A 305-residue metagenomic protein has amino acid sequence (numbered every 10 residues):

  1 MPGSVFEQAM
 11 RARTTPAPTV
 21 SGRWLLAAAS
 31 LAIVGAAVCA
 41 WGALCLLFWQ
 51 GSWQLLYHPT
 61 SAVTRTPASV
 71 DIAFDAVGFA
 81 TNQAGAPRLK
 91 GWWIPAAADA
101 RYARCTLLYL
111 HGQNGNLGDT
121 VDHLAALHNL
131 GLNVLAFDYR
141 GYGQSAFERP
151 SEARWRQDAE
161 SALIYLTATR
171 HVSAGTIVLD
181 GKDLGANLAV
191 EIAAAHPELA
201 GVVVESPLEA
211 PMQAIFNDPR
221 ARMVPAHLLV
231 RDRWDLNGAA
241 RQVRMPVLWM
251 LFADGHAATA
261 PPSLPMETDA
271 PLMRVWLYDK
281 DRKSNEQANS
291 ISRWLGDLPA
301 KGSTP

Functional and structural regions predicted by a protein language model:
G35-T81: An N-terminal hydrophobic leader/cap segment in hydrolases
A84-T167, G175: Membrane-embedded segments
V172-D183: Alpha/beta-hydrolase fold nucleophile elbow
G181-E191: Glycine-rich nucleophile elbow surrounding the catalytic serine of serine-hydrolase chemistry
V203-Q213, R233-D235: Active-site nucleophile loop of the alpha/beta-hydrolase fold
Q242-R244, W249-F252: Short beta-strand/loop motif that positions the catalytic acidic residue of the alpha/beta-hydrolase fold
G255-P262: Conserved alpha/beta-hydrolase "acid-adjacent" motif
E267-P305: C-terminal catalytic histidine-bearing segment of alpha/beta-hydrolase fold enzymes
